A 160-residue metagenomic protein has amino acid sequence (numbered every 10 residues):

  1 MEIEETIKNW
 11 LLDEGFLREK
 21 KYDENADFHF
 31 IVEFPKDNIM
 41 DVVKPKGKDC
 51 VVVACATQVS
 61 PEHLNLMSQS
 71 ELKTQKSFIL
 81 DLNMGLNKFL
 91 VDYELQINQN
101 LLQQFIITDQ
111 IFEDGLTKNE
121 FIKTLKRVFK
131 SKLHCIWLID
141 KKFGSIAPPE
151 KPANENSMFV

Functional and structural regions predicted by a protein language model:
M1-C50: Charge-rich, low-complexity N-terminal segments
M1-W10, P61-E62, Q75-K76, L125: Long, low-complexity, intrinsically disordered polar/charged segments
K36, V59, I111-E113: Beta-strand elements of well-folded, non-transmembrane domains
I39-M67: Short, well-structured hydrophobic secondary-structure segments
D49-V53, N100-E113: Glycine-rich, often proline-containing surface loops adjacent to acidic residues and nearby aromatics that form
T57-Q104: Short, internal acidic amphipathic alpha-helical interface segments that mediate docking to partner proteins
S70-K88, E113-I146: Ampiphathic alpha-helical segments that act as solvent-exposed interaction surfaces
D140-V160: Short, highly charged C-terminal tails/helix-capping segments
